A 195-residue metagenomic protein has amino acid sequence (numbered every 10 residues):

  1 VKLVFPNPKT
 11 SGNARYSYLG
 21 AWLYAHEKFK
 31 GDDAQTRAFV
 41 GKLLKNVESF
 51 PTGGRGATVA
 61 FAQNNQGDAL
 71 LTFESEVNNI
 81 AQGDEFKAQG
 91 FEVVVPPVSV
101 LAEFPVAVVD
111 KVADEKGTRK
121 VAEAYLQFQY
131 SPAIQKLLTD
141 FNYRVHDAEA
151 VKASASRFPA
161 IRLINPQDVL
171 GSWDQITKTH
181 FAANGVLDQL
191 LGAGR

Functional and structural regions predicted by a protein language model:
V1-N13, Y18-L19, L23: A conserved helix-loop-strand patch within extracytoplasmic ligand-binding domains of the periplasmic binding
L3-P8, L44-E48, K111-D114: Second-shell loop/turn segments in exported
T10, L23-G31, V112-A122: Short helix-loop capping/hinge motifs at secondary-structure junctions, enriched in acidic/polar residues
N13-Y16, G20, Q35-K42, G56 (+4 more regions): Extracytoplasmic/secreted proteins, especially bacterial periplasmic and envelope-associated proteins
A21-E27, K45-E48, S75, Q82 (+4 more regions): Sec-exported extracytoplasmic/periplasmic mature domains
L23-P96: Ligand-binding pocket segment of bilobal, Venus flytrap-like solute-binding proteins
A102-V106: Small-molecule pocket liners
K111-R195: Extracellular/periplasmic juxtamembrane helices and adjacent flexible linkers that interface with membrane partners
